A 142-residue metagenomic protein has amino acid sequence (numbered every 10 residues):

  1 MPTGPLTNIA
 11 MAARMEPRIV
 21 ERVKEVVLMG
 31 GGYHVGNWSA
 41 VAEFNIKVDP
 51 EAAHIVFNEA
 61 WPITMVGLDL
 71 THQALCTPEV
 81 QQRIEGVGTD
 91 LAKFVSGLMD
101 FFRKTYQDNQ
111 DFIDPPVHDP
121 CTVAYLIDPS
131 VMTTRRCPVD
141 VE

Functional and structural regions predicted by a protein language model:
M1-E142: N-terminal acidic, glycine/proline-rich low-complexity segments
